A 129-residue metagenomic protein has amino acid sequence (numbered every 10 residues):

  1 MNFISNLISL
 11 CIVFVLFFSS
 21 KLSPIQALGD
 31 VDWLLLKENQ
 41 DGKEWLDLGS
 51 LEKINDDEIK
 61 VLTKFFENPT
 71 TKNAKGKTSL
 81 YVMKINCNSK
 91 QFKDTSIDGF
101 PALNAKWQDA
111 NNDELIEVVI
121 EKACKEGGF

Functional and structural regions predicted by a protein language model:
M1-C11: Bacterial N-terminal signal peptides that target proteins for export
M1-N2, S20, G49: Residue-level signal for functionally critical sites in structured catalytic/ligand-binding pockets
F14-L16, D32: N-terminal non-cleavable signal-anchor helices
L16-P24: C-terminal segment of classical bacterial N-terminal signal peptides
S23-L80, N86-F129: N-terminal secretory-pathway/extracellular module detecting exported/lumenal segments and adjacent signal-anchor/first
